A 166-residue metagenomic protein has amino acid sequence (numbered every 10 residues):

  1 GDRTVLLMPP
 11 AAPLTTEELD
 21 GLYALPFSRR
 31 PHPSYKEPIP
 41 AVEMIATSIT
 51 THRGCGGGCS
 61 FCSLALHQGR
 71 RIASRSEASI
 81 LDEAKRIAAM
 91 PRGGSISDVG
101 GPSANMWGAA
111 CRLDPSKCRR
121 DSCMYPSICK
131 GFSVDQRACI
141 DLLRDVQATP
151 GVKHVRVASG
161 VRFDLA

Functional and structural regions predicted by a protein language model:
G1-I45: Flexible, acidic/Gly-rich N-terminal and inter-domain linker regions that tether and position cofactor-handling modules
V5-L6, T15, R30, G56-G58 (+3 more regions): Flexible loop/turn segments at secondary-structure boundaries
M8-A12, I45-H52, L66, R70-E77 (+2 more regions): Hydrophobic alpha-helical scaffolding
L22, C55, C59, I80: Conserved, mostly hydrophobic/aromatic
P26, T51-C55, S63, G100-S103 (+1 more regions): Short, flexible loop/turn elements at secondary-structure junctions
Y35-S63, S95: N-terminal pre-triad scaffold of radical SAM enzymes
L66-S95, D145: Conserved alpha-helical substructure of the radical SAM core
R86-A166: Conserved SAM/AdoMet-binding glycine-rich loop
